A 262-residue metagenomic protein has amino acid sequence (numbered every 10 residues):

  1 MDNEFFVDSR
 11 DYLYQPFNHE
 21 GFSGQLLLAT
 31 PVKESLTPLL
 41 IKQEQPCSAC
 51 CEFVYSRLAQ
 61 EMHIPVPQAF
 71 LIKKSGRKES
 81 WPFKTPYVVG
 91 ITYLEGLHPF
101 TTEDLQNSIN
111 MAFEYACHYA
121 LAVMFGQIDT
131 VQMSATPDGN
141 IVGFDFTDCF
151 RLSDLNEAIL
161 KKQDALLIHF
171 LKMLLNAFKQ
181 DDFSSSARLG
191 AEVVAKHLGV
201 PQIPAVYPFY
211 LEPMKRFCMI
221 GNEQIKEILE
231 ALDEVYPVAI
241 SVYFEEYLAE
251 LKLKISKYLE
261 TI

Functional and structural regions predicted by a protein language model:
D2-F100, M124-I128: Conserved ATP-binding subdomain of kinase catalytic cores across diverse folds
L27-E34, S108, P201-P204, L229: Short amphipathic alpha-helical segments, especially helix-boundary/capping motifs
C47-C51, C117, C149, C218: Generic recognition of cysteine residues
R57, A116-Q127, I225-E234: Catalytic and binding regions of secreted/periplasmic enzymes and modules that target cell-wall glycans
L58-E61, S108-A112, K161-A165: Short, low-complexity, polar/charged sequence segments that are solvent-exposed and flexible
A69-S75, V131-D138, A191: Short alpha-helical "patches" and their helix-cap loops
E103-A158: Conserved kinase catalytic-core segment
N140-I262: C-terminal catalytic region of ATP-dependent kinase domains
